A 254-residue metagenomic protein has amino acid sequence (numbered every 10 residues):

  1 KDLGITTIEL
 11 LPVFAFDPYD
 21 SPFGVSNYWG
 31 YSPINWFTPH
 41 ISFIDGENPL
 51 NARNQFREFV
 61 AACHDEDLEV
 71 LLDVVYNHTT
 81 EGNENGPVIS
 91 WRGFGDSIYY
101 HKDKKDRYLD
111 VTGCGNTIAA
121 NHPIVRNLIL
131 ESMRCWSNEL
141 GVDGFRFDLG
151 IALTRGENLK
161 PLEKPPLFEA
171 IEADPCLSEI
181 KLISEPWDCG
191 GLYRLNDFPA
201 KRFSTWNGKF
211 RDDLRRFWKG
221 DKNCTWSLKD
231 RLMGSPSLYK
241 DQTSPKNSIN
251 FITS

Functional and structural regions predicted by a protein language model:
K1-V142, L149-C176, L192: Substrate-binding/active-site clefts of carbohydrate-active enzymes
G141, T154-N158, L162-S254: Conserved alpha/beta catalytic core and glycan-binding cleft of carbohydrate-active enzymes
